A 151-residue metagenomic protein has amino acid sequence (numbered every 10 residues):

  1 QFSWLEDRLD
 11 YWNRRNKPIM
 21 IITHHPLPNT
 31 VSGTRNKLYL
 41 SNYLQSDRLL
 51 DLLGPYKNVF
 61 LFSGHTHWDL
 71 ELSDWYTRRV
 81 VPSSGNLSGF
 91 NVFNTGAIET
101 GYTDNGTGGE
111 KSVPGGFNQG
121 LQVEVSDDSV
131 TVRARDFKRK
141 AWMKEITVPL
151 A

Functional and structural regions predicted by a protein language model:
Q1-N91: His/acidic metal-ligating clusters that form di-metal
D69-A151: Binuclear metal-dependent phosphoesterase catalytic core
